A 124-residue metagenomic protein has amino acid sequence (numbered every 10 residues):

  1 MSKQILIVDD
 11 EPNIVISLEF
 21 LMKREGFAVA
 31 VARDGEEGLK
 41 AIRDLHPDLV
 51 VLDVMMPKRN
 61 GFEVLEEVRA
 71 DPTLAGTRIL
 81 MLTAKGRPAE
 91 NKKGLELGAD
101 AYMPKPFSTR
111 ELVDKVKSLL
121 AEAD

Functional and structural regions predicted by a protein language model:
V8-D9, A32, V50: Conserved sequence signature across two-component system core domains
P12-A30, L119: Two-component/phosphorelay signaling modules centered on CheY-like receiver
V15, P57-K58, E66, A75 (+2 more regions): The feature encodes the CheY-like receiver
E19, E63, G86-M103, R110-S118: Alpha4 helix (beta4-alpha4-beta5 surface) of REC/receiver domains from two-component response regulators
R33-E37, N60-E66: Acidic catalytic/metal-coordinating carboxylates
R43-L45, R69-T77, L97: Conserved phosphotransfer cores of two-component systems
L45-V51: Active-site beta3 strand of CheY-like receiver
